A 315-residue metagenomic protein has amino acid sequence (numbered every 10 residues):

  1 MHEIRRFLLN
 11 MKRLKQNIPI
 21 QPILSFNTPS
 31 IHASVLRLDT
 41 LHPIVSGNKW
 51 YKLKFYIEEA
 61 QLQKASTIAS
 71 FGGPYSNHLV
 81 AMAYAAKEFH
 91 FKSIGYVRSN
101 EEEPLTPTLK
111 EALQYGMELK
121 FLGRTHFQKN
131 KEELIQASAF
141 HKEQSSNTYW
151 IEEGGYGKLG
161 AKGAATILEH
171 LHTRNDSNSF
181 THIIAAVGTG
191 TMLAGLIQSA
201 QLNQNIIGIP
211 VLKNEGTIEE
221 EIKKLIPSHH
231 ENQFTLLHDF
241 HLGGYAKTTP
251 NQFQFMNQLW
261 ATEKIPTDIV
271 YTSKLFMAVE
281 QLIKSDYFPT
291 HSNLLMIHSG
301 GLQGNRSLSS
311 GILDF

Functional and structural regions predicted by a protein language model:
H2-F315: PLP-dependent amino-acid enzyme catalytic core
